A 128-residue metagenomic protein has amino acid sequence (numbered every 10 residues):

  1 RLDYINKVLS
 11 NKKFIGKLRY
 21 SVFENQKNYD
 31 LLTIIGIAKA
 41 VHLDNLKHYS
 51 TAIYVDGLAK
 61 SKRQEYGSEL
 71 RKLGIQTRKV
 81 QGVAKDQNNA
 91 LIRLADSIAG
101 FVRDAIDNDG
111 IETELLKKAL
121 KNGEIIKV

Functional and structural regions predicted by a protein language model:
R1-V128: Phosphate-ester processing/binding pockets and catalytic centers
